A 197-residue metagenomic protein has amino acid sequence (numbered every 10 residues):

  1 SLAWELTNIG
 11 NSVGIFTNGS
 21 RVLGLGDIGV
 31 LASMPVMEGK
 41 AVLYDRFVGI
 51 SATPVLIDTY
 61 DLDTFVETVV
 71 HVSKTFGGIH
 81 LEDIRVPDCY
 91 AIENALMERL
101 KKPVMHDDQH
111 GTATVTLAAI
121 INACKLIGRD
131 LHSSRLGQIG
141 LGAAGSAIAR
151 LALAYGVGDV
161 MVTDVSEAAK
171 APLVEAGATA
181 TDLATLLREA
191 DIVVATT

Functional and structural regions predicted by a protein language model:
S1-V104: N-terminal ligand-binding/catalytic initiation module
N18, D83, H106-D108, D164 (+1 more regions): Acidic side chains
L23, V30-D45, L100, H110-T197: Glycine-rich phosphate/diphosphate-binding loop of Rossmann-like nucleotide-binding domains
A52-T53, M105, V160, T181: A local structural micro-motif
T59-F65, V86-C89, Q109-A113, A168-A169 (+1 more regions): Short acidic loop-to-helix transition motifs that present clustered carboxylates
